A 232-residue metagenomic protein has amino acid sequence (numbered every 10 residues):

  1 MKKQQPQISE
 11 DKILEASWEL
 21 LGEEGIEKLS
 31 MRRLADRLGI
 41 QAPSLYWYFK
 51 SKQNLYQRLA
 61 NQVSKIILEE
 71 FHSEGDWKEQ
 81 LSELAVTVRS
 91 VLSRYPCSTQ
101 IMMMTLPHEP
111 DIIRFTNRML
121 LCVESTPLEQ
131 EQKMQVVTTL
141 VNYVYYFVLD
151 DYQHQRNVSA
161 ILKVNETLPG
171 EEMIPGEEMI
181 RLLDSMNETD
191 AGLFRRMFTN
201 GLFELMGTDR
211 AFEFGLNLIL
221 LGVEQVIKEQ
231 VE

Functional and structural regions predicted by a protein language model:
M1-E24, K28-R33, K50-Q57: Basic, helix-initiating cap at the start of DNA-binding domains
G39-F49: Short hydrophobic/aromatic patch on the recognition helix
N61-I66: Short, basic, alpha-helical segments at the C-terminal edge of helix-turn-helix-like DNA-binding modules
E69-R114, Q130-L140: Hydrophobic alpha-helical connector segments
F115-M173, V223-I227: Hydrophobic alpha-helical bundle segments that form small-molecule/ligand-binding pockets
Q153-E232: C-terminal peripheral helix-coil segments that are non-catalytic and often amphipathic
